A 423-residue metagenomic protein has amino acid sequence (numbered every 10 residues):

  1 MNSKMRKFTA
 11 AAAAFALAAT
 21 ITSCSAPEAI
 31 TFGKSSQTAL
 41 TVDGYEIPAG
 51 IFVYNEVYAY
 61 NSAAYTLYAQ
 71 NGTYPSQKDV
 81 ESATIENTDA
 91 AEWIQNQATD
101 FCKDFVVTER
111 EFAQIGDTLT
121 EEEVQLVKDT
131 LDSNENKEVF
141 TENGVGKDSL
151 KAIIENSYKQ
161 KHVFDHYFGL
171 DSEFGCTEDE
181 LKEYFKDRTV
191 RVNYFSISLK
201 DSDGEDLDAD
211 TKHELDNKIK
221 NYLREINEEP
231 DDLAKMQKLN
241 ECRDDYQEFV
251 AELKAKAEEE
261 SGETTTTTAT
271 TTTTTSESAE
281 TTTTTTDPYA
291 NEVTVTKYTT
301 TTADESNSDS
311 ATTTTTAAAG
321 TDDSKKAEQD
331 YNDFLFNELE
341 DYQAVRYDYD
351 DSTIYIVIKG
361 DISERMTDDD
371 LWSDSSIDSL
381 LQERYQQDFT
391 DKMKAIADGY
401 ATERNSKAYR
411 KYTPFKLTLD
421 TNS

Functional and structural regions predicted by a protein language model:
N2-A10: Bacterial N-terminal signal peptides that target proteins for export
A13, C24-S25: Long, non-globular segments of proteins
A14-A18: Hydrophobic alpha-helical membrane-embedded or membrane-associated segments
A19-S23: C-terminal motif of bacterial Sec signal peptides marking the signal peptidase cleavage site
A26-S35, V139-E228, D304-S423: PPIase-associated folding chaperone regions across multiple families
A29-V145: N-terminal targeting/tethering segments
I47, I51-Y54, Y58, D89 (+19 more regions): Extracytoplasmic/secreted proteins, especially bacterial periplasmic and envelope-associated proteins
K218-Q329: Peptidyl-prolyl cis-trans isomerase
